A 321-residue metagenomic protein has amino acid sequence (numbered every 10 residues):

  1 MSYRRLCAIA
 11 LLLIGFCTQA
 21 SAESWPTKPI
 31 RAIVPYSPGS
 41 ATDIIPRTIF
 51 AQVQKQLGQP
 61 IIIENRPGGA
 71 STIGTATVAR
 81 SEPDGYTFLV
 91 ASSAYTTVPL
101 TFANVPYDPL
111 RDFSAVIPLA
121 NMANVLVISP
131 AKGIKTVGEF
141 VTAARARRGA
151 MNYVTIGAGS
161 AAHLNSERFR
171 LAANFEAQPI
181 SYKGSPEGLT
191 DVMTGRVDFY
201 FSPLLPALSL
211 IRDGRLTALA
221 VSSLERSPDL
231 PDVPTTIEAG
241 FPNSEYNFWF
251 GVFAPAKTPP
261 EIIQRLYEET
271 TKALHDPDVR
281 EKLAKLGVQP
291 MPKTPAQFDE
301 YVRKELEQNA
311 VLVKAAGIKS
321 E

Functional and structural regions predicted by a protein language model:
M1-Y3: N-terminal secretory signal peptides that target proteins for export/translocation
C7-T18: Bacterial N-terminal signal peptides
A22-D112, A150, N174-F199, L210 (+2 more regions): N-terminal (or domain-start) structured segment
T27-P29, A172-F175, E238, P260-E321: An extracytoplasmic/periplasmic, membrane-proximal ligand-sensing/linker region
R47, A51, K55, A76 (+11 more regions): Solvent-exposed, polar/charged alpha-helical surfaces in well-ordered, non-transmembrane soluble domains, broadly
R80-Y86, L100-E187, T236-E238, W249-K282: Hinge/capping helix and adjacent helix->loop/strand transition within the periplasmic-binding protein
A207-H275, K304-E307: C-terminal lobe and pocket-closing loops of periplasmic/extracytoplasmic Venus-flytrap solute-binding proteins
